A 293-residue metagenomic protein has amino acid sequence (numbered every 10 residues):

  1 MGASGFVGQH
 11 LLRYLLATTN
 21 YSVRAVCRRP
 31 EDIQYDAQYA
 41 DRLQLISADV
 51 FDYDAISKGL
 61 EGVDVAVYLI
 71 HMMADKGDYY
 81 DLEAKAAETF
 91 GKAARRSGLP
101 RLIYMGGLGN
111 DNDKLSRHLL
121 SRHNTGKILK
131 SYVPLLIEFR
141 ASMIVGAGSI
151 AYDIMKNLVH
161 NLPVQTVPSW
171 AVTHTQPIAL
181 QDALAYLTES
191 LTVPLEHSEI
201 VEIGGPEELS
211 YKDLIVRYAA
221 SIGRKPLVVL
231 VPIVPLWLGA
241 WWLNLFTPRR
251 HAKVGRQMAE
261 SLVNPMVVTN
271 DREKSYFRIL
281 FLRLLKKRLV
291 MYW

Functional and structural regions predicted by a protein language model:
M1, V26, L69-I70, L102-G107 (+1 more regions): SDR active-site strand-loop-helix element
M1-Y21: N-terminal Rossmann NAD(P)H-binding glycine-rich loop of SDR-like oxidoreductase domains
G8-Q9, A84, H123: Residues forming the Rossmann-fold NAD(P)(H) cofactor-binding site
N20-R28: Conserved glycine-rich Rossmann-like NAD(P)H-binding loop of the short-chain dehydrogenase/reductase
E31-Y35, Y39-S97, G107-K114: NAD(P)H-binding glycine-rich loop region in Rossmannoid oxidoreductase-like domains and their noncatalytic homologs
K127-I150, I154-N161, T166: Conserved beta-loop-beta element that borders a ligand/cofactor-binding pocket
I150-A151, W170-T192, E199-E202: Substrate-positioning beta->alpha
Y186-R256, P265-W293: Mid/C-terminal beta-alpha module of Rossmann-like enzyme folds, strongest in SDR-family dehydrogenases/epimerases
